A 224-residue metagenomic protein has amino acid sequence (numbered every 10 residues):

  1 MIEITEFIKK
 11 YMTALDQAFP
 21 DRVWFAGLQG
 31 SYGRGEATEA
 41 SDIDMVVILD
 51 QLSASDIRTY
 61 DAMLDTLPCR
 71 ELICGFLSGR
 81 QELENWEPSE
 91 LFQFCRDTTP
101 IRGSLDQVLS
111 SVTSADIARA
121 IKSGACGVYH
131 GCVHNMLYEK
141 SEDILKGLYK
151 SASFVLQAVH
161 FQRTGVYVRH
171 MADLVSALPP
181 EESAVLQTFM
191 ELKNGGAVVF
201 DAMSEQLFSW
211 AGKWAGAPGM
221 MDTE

Functional and structural regions predicted by a protein language model:
M1-A18, R34-A40, V46-P88: Metal-dependent nucleotidyltransferase catalytic core
M1-F25, V185, P218, D222-E224: Helical scaffold of the NTase/Pol beta-like nucleotidyltransferase catalytic core
K9, S104, S110-E224: Conserved nucleotidyltransferase catalytic core and NTase-mimicking acidic/glycine-rich helix/loop elements in nucleic
L49, S55, R102-V112: Short, polar/flexible loop-turn hinges at active-site or ligand-entry regions and domain interfaces
E84-Q107: Ordered, amphipathic secondary-structure segments that act as subunit-interaction surfaces in large macromolecular
